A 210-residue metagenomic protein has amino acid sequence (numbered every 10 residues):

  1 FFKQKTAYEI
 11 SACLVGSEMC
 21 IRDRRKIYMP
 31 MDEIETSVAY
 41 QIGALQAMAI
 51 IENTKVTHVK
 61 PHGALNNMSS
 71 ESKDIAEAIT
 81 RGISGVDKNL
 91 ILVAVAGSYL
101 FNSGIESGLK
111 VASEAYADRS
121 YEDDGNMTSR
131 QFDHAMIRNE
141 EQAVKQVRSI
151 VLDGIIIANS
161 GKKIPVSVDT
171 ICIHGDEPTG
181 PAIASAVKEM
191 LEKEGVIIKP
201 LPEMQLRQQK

Functional and structural regions predicted by a protein language model:
Q4-I21: Short, small-residue-biased leader/transition segments that mark boundaries at the very start of proteins
R22-E35, S69-S70, V86-K88, N126-R138: Glycine-rich tight-turn/loop motif centered on a GG-T
R22-E52, H58: Glycine/small-residue-rich loop that forms an oxyanion/phosphate-binding "nest" at active or ligand-binding sites
A47-T57, G154-S167, I197-M204: Flexible, glycine/charged-enriched surface loops at secondary-structure junctions
V59, I173: Conserved, mostly hydrophobic/aromatic
S72-A78: Charged helix-capping and loop-helix junction motifs
L90, A182-K210: C-terminal domain-boundary segment and adjacent tail
G97-I155: Active-site rim beta-loop-alpha module in soluble metabolic enzymes
